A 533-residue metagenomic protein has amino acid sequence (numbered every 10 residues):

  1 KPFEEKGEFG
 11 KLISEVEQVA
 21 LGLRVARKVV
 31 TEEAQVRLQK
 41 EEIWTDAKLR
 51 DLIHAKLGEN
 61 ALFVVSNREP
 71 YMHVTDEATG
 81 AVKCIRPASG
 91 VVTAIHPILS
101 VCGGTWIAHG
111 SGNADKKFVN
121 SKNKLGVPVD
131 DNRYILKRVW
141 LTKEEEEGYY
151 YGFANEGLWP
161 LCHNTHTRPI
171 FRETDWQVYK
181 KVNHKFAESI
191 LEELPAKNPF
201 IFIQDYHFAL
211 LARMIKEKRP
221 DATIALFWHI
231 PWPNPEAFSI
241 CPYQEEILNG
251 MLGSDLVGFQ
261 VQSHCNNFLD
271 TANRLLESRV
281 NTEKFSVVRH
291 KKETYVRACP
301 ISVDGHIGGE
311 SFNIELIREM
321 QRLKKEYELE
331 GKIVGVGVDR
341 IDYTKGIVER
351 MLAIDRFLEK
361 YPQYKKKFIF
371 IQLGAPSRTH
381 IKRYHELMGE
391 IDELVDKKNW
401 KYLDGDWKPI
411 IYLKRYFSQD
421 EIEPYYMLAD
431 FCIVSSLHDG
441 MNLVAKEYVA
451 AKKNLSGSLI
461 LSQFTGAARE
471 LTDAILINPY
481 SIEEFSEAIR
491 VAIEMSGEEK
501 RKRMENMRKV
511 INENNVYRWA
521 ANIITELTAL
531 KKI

Functional and structural regions predicted by a protein language model:
K1-P2, V29: Compositionally biased, intrinsically disordered low-complexity regions enriched in charged/polar residues
P2-L21: HAMP signal relay modules and closely related sensory coiled-coil linkers that couple transmembrane inputs to cytosolic
I13, A20, R24-A34: Amphipathic, heptad-repeat alpha-helical coiled-coil "signal-transmission/dimerization" linkers that couple sensory
E15, V19, L23, F485-A492: Receiver (REC) domain switch/output surface
K28-I533: Catalytic cores of carbohydrate-active enzymes across secretory and cytosolic contexts
